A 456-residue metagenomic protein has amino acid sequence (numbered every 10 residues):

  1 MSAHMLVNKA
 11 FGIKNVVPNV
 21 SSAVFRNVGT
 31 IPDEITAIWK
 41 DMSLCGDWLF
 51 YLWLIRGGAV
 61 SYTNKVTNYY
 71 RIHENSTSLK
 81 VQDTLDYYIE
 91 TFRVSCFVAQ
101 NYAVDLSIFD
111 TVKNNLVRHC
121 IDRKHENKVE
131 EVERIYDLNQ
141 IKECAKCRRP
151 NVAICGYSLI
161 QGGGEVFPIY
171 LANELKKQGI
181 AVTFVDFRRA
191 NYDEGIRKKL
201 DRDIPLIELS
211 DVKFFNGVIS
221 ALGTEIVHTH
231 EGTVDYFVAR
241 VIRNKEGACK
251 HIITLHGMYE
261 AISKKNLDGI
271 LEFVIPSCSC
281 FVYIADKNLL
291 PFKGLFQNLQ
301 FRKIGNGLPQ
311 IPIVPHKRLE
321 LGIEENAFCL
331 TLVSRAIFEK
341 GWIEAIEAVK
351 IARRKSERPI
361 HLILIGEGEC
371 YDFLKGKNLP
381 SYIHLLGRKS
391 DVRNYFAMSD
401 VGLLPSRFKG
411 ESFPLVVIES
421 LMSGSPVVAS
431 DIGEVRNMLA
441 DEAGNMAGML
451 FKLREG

Functional and structural regions predicted by a protein language model:
M1-T84, T91: Conserved nucleotide-sugar donor-binding catalytic segment
V152-G156, E324-K340, I346-V349: Conserved donor-binding/catalytic core segment of Leloir-type glycosyltransferases
I154-V212, N288, K303, D431: N-terminal strand-loop element at the rim of the active site of nucleotide-sugar-dependent glycosyltransferases
R202-P205, F373-K389: Nucleotide-activated donor-binding/catalytic signature segment of Leloir-type glycosyltransferases, i.e., the conserved
T229-D235, L255: Short His-centered aromatic/hydrophobic patch
P276-K303, L308: A short, active-site helix/loop in glycosyltransferases that binds the activated sugar's phosphate group
P426-A429: Short hydrophobic beta-strand element within catalytic cores of glycosyltransferases and related nucleotide-activated
R436-G456: Change "using UDP/GDP/dTDP sugars" to "using nucleotide sugars
